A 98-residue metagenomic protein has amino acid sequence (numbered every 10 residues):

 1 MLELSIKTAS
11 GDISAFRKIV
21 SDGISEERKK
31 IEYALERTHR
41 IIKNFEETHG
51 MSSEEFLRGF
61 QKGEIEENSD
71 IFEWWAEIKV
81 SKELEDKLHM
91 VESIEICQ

Functional and structural regions predicted by a protein language model:
M1-E47, M51-E55, F60, E77 (+1 more regions): Small, basic N-terminal interaction modules of short regulatory proteins
G59-W75: Short, glycine/alanine-rich amphipathic alpha-helical segment that often forms an alpha-turn-alpha hairpin
